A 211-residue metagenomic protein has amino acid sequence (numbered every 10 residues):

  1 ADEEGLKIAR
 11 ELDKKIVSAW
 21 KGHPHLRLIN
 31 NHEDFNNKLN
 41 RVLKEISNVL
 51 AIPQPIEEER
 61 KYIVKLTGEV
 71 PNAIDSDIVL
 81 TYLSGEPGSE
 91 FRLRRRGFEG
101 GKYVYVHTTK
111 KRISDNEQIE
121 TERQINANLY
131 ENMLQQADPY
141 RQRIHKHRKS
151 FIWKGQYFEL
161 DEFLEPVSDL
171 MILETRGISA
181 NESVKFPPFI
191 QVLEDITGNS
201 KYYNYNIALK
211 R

Functional and structural regions predicted by a protein language model:
A1, H23-V42: Phosphate-binding beta-loop-alpha motif at adenosine-nucleotide cofactor sites
A1-K21: A glycine- and Lys/Arg-enriched "phosphate-lid" helix/loop adjacent to the NTP-binding pocket of small-molecule kinases
K21-H23, V167: Short, well-ordered coil/turn elements that cap or connect secondary structure elements
L28, N36-N37, K44-R211: Phosphate-end processing signature that detects enzymes handling 5′-triphosphorylated RNA and polyphosphate
